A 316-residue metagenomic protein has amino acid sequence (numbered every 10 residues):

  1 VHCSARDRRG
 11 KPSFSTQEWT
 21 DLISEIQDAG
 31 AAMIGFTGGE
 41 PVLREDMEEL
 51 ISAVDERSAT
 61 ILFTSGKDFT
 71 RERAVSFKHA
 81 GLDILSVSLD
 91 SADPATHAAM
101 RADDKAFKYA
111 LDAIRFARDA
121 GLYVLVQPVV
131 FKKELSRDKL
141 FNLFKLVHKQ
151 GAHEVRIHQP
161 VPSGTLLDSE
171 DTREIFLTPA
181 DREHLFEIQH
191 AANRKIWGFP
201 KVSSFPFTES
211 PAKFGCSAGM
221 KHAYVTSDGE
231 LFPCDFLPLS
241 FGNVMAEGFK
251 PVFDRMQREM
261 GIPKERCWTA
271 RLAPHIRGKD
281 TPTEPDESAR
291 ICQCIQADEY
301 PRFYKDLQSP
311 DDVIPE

Functional and structural regions predicted by a protein language model:
V1-S76: Conserved alpha-helical substructure of the radical SAM core
C3, I34, L85, V155-H158: Hydrophobic residues within beta-strands of alpha/beta enzymes
Q27-D28, D55, S76-A80, R118-D119 (+1 more regions): Acidic (Asp/Glu)-rich catalytic clusters
D90, A95, D103-F214, S227-D228 (+2 more regions): Radical SAM enzyme [4Fe-4S]-AdoMet core and its adjacent flexible, acidic and glycine-rich loops/tails across
C216-M220: Short, small/polar residue-rich loop motifs at catalytic or cofactor-binding pockets
F236-E316: Flexible mid-to-C-terminal extensions adjoining Fe-S/redox cofactors in radical SAM and related proteins
